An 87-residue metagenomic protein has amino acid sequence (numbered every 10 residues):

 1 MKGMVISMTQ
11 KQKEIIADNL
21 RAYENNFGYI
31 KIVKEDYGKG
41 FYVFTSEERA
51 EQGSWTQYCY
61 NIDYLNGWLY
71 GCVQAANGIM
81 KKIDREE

Functional and structural regions predicted by a protein language model:
K2-G28, I79-I83: Negatively charged, low-complexity tracts enriched in Asp/Glu with abundant Ser/Thr
M8-K11, E47, Y58, R85: Serine/threonine-rich, low-complexity intrinsically disordered segments
Y23-I79: Acidic, low-complexity, intrinsically disordered interaction modules
